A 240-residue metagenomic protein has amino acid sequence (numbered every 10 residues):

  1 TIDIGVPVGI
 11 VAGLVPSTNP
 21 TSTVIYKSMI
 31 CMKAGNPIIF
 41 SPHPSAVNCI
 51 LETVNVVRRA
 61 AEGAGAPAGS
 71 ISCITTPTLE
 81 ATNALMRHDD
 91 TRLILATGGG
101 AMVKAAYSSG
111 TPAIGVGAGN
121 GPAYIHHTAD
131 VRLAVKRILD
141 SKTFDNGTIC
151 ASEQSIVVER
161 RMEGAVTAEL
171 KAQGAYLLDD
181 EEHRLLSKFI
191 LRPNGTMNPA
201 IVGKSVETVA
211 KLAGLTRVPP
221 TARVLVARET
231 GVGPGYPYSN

Functional and structural regions predicted by a protein language model:
I2-L133: Rossmann-like NAD(P) dinucleotide-binding subdomain of oxidoreductase/dehydrogenase enzymes
I25-Y26, K33, V103-G235: ALDH superfamily catalytic-core signature
S239-N240: Conserved glycine-rich beta-strand-loop-beta hairpin in the small C-terminal domain of fold type I
